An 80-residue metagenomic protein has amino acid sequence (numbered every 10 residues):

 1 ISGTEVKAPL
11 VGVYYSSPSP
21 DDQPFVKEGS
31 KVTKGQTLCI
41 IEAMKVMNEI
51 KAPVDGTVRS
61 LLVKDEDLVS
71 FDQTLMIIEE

Functional and structural regions predicted by a protein language model:
I1-E80: Structured functional modules or segments
